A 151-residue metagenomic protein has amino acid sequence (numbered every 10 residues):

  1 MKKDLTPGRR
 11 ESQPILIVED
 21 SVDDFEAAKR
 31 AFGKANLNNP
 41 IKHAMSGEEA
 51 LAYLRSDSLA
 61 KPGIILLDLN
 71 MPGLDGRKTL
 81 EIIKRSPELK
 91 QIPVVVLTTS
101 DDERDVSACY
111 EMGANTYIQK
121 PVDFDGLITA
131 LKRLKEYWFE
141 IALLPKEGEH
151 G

Functional and structural regions predicted by a protein language model:
M1-L16, V22-K42, E48-E49, R55 (+3 more regions): Non-catalytic signal-transmission and effector/linker regions of two-component phosphorelay proteins
M45, G73-L74, I83: Hydrophobic residue at a beta-alpha junction that N-caps the helix immediately following a catalytic beta-strand/loop
S56-A60, K84-Q91, M112: Conserved phosphotransfer cores of two-component systems
L69-M71: Receiver (REC) domain active-site loop signature in two-component systems and cognate sites in sensor histidine kinases
V95-L97: Hydrophobic/aromatic residues positioned on beta-strands within the core alpha/beta folds
T99-D101: Short, conserved "switch-loop" micro-motifs in signal-transduction and mechanochemical regulators
N115: Short, glycine/charged-rich "phosphate-handling" switch motifs in NTP-dependent and phosphotransfer domains
